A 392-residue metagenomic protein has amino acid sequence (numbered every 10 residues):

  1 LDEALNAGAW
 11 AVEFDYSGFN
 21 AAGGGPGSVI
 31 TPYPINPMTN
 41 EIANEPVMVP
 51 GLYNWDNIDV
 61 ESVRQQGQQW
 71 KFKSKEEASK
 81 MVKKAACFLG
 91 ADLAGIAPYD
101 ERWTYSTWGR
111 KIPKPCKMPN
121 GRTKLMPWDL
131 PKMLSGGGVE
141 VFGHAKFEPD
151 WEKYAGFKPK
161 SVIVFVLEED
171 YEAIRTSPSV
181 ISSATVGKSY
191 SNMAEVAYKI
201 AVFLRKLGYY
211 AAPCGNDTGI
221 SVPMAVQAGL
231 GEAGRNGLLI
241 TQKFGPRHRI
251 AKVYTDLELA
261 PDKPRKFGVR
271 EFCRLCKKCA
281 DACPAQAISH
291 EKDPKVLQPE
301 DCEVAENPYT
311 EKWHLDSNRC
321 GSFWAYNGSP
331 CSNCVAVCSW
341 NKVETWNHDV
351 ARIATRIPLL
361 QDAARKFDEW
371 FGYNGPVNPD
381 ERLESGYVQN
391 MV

Functional and structural regions predicted by a protein language model:
L1-E101, Y105-I112, C116-R122, K158 (+2 more regions): Iron-sulfur (Fe-S) cluster-binding modules
K83-K84, L89-W340, R352-P358: Catalytic cores of enzyme domains
